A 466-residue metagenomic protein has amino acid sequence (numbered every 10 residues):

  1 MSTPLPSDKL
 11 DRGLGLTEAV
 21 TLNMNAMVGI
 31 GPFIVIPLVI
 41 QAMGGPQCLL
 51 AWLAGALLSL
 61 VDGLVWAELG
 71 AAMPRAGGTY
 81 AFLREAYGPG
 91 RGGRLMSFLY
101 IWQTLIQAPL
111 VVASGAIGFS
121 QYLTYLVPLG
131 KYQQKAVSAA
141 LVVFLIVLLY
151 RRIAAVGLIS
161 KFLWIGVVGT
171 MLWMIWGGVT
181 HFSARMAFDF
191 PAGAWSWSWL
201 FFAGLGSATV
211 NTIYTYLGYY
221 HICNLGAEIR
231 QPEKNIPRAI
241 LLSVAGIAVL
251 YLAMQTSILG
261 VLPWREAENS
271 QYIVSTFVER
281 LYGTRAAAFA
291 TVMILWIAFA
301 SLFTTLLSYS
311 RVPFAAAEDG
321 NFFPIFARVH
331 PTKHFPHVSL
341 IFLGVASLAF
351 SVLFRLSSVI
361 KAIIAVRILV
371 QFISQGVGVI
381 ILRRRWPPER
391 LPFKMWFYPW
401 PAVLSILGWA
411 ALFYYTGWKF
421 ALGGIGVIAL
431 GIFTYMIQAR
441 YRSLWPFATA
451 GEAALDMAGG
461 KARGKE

Functional and structural regions predicted by a protein language model:
M1-P46, L60, L64, L95 (+5 more regions): Membrane-interface "cap" regions at the ends of multi-pass membrane proteins
S2-L10, G44, C48, L64-S97 (+4 more regions): Flexible loop linkers connecting adjacent transmembrane helices in multi-pass alpha-helical membrane transporters
L5-D11, L49, Y132-A136, F162-T291: Helix-loop-helix junctions that connect adjacent transmembrane segments in multi-pass membrane transporters
G13-N23, L49, L57, P89-I106 (+6 more regions): Select transmembrane alpha-helical segments in multipass membrane proteins
L38, A51, L60-V142, V147-Y150 (+2 more regions): Hydrophobic transmembrane alpha-helices that form the core helical bundles of multi-pass secondary transporters
A81-P89, Y125-L129, A194, A239-L306 (+2 more regions): TM-loop-TM module centered on a large, flexible mid-protein loop between adjacent transmembrane helices in multi-pass
Q133-A184, L217, I240-V244, I363-S374 (+2 more regions): Membrane-interface loop-to-helix entry segments
I159, I325-H337, F372-A421, Y441-A448: C-terminal membrane-solvent junction of multi-pass transporters and transport-like membrane proteins
